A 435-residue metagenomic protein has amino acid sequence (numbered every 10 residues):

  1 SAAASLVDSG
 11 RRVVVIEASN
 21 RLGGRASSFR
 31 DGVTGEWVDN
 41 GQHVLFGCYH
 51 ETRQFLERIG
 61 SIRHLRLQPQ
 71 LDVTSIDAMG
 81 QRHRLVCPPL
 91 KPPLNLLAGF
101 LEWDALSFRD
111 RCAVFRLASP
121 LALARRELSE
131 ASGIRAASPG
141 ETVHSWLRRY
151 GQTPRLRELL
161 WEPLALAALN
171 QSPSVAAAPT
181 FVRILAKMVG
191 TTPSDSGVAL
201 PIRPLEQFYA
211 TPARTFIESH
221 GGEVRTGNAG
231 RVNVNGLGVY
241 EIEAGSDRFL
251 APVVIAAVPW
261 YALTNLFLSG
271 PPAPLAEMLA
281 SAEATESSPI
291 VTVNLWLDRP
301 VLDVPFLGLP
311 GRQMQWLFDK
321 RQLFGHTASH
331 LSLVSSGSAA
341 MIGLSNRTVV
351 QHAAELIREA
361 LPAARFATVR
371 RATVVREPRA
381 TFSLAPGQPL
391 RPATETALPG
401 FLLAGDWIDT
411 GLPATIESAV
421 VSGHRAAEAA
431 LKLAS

Functional and structural regions predicted by a protein language model:
V7-V33: Glycine-rich FAD pyrophosphate-binding loop
G24-C48, E127: Glycine-rich active-site loop/strand segments that organize a redox cofactor
H43-H50, A137-P139, Y150, T191-F216 (+2 more regions): Short beta-strand to alpha-helix junction loop
T52-R53, E57-R58, I62-V182, D195: Mobile amphipathic helical/loop "lid" adjacent to a hydrophobic cofactor/ligand pocket
R66-Q68, R225-T226, I290, A364-R376: A short coil-to-beta-strand element that immediately follows conserved catalytic motifs
L71, N228-A364, R391-P392: Mid-domain catalytic core of redox enzymes that form a hydrophobic substrate pocket/lid adjacent to a catalytic redox
V86-P88, L307-S435: Conserved flavin/dinucleotide-binding core of flavoenzymes
R183-G245, F249-V253, A257: Helical element adjacent to the flavin cofactor pocket in flavoenzyme catalytic cores
